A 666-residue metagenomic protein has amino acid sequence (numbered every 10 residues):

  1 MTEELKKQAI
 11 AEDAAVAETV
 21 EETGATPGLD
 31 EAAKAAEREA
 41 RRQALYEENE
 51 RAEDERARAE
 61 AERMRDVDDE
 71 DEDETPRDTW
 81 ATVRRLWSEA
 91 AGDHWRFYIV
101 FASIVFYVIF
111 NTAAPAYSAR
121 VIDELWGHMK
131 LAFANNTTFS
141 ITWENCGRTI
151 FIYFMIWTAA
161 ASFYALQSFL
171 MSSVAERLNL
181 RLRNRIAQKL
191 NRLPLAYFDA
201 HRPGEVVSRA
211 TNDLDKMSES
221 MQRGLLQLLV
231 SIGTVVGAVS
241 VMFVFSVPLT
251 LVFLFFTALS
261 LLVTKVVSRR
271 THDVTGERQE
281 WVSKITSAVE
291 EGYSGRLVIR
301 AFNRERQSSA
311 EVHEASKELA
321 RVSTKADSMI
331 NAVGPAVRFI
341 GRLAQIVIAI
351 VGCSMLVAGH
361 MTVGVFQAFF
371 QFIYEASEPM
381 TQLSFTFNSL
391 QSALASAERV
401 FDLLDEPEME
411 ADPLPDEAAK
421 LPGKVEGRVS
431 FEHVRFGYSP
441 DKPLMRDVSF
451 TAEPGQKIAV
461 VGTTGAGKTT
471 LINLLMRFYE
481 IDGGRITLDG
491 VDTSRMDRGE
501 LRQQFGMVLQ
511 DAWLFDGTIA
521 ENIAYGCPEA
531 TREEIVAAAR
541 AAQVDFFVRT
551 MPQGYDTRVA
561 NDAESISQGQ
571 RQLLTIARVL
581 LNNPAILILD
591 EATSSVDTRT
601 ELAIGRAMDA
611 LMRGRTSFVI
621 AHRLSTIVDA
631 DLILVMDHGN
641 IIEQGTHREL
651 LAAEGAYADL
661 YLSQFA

Functional and structural regions predicted by a protein language model:
T2-E22, F139, D412, A419-A666: ABC-type nucleotide-binding domain
E3-E4, A9-E12, P27-R84, S172-D215 (+5 more regions): Extended non-transmembrane interhelical loops and adjacent amphipathic helices of multipass membrane proteins
A11, F97-F163, F243-P248, I346 (+1 more regions): Transmembrane helix-loop-helix hairpins at lipid-water interfaces of multipass membrane proteins, especially the type-1
E72, P76, A102-S103, F110-W126 (+13 more regions): Juxtamembrane helix-loop junctions of ABC transporter transmembrane domains
E74-T75, W87-D93, F139-T142: Helix-boundary and loop/linker segments of multi-pass membrane transporters
S88-G92, L195-A196, N212-M221, L225 (+8 more regions): An intracellular "coupling" helix at the cytosolic face of ABC transporter transmembrane type-1 domains
G92, R96-I109, R223-E277, I348-M361 (+1 more regions): Transmembrane helices of ABC transporter permease
V241-F255, M329-E398, L403-L404: Helix-loop-helix
